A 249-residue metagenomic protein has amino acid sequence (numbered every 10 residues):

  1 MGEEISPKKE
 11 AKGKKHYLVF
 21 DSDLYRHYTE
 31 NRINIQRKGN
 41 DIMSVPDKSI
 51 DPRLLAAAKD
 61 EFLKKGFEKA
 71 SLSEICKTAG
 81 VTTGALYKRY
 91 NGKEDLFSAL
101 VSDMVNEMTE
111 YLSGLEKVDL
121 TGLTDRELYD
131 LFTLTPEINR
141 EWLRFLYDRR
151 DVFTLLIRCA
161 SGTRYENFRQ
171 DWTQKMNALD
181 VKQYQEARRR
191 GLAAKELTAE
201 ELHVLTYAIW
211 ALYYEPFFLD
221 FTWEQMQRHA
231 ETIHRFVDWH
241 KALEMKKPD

Functional and structural regions predicted by a protein language model:
K15-K65, K69-T78, D95: Basic, helix-initiating cap at the start of DNA-binding domains
R53-D60, K64, E74, T78 (+6 more regions): Alpha-helical structural segments
K59, L155-T173, Q225-E244: C-terminal/domain-terminus segments
G80-Y90: Short hydrophobic/aromatic patch on the recognition helix
M108-L134, Q185-A194: Short, flexible, glycine-rich and Lys/Arg-enriched loop motifs at helix boundaries that contact anionic partners
L120, D125-R126, R140-T163: Amphipathic alpha-helical segments used for helix-helix packing
E141-D148, T163-R190, H203-T206: Amphipathic alpha-helical packing segments from all-alpha helical-bundle domains
A187-V237, P248-D249: Hydrophobic/aromatic-rich alpha-helical bundle segments in the mid-to-C-terminal region
